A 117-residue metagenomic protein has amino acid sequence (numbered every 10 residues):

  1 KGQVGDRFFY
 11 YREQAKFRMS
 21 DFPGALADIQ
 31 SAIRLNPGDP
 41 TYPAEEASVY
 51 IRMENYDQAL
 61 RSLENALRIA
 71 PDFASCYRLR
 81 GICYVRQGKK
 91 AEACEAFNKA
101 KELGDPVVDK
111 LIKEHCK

Functional and structural regions predicted by a protein language model:
K1-K117: Alpha-helical tetratricopeptide repeat
